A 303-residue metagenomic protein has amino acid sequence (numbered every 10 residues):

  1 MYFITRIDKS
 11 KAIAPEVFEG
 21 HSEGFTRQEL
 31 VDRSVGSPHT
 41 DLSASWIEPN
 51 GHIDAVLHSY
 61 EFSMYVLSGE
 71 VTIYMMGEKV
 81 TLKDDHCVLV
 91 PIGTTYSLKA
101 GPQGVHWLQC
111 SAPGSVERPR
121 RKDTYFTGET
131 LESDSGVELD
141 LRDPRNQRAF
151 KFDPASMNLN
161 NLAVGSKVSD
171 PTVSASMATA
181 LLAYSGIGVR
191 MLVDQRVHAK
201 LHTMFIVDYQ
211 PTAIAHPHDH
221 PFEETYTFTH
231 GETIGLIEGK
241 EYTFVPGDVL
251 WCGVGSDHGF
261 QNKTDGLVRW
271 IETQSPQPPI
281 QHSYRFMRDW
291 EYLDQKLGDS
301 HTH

Functional and structural regions predicted by a protein language model:
M1-H39, R120-L201, R285-H303: A short, N-terminal "cap"/entry segment at the start of jelly-roll beta-barrel domains of the cupin/DSBH fold
G24-V31, S43-H58, G186-V189, F205-H220: Conserved short histidine dyad/triad with adjacent acidic residue
L42-S45, F205-V207, T233-G235, D248 (+3 more regions): A structural feature that tracks compact, well-ordered secondary-structure segments with a strong bias toward
S59, E78, T94-T95, Q103-G104 (+5 more regions): A generic "binding-loop/recognition-motif" signal
Y60-T72, M76, F222-I234, E238: Glycine- and acidic-residue-biased ligand/ion/polar-headgroup-sensing regions
G77-G93, G239-V254: Short acidic-glycine-tyrosine-enriched beta hairpin
L89, P102-R121, W251, D265-Y284: A short hydrophobic beta-strand segment most commonly corresponding to one strand of the jelly-roll/cupin
